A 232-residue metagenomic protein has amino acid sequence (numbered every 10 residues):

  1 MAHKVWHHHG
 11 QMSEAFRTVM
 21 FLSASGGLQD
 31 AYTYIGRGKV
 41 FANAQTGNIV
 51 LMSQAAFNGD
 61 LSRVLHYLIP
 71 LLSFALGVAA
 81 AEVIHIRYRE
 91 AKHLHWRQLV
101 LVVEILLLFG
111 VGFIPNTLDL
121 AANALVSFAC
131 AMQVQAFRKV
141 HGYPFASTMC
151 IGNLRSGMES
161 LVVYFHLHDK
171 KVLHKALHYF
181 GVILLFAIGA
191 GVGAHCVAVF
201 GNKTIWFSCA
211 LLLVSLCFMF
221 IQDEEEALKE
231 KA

Functional and structural regions predicted by a protein language model:
M1-S13, K231: Short, Lys/Arg-rich, polar N-terminal cytosolic tail immediately upstream of the first transmembrane signal-anchor
A15-R63, Q133, F137-H174: Small-residue-rich hydrophobic segments that form or flank transmembrane alpha-helices in multi-pass membrane proteins
L71, A75-A79, I183-G191: Hydrophobic/small/kink-forming positions within alpha-helical transmembrane segments of polytopic membrane proteins
A79-K92, V192, V197: Helix-to-loop junctions at the C-terminal end of transmembrane segments in multipass secondary transporters
K92-V102, N123-L125, A146-C150: Cytoplasmic-side transmembrane-helix entry/capping segments in multi-pass membrane proteins
L99-L106, K203-M219: Symmetry-related core transmembrane helices of the 12-TM Major Facilitator Superfamily/SLC fold
I105-D119, M219-D223: C-terminal ends and interior cores of transmembrane alpha-helices in multi-pass membrane transporters/permeases
